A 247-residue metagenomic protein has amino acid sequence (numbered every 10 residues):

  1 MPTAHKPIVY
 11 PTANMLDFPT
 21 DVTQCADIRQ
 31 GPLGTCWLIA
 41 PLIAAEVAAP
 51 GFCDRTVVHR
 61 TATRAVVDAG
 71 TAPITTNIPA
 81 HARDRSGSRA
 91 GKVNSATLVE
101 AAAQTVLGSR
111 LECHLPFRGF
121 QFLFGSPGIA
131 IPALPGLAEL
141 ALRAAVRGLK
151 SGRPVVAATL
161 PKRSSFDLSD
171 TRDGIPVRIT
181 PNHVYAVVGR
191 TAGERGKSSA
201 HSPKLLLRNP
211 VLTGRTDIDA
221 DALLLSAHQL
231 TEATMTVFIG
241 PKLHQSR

Functional and structural regions predicted by a protein language model:
M1-R247: Accessory/interaction modules and long regulatory regions
